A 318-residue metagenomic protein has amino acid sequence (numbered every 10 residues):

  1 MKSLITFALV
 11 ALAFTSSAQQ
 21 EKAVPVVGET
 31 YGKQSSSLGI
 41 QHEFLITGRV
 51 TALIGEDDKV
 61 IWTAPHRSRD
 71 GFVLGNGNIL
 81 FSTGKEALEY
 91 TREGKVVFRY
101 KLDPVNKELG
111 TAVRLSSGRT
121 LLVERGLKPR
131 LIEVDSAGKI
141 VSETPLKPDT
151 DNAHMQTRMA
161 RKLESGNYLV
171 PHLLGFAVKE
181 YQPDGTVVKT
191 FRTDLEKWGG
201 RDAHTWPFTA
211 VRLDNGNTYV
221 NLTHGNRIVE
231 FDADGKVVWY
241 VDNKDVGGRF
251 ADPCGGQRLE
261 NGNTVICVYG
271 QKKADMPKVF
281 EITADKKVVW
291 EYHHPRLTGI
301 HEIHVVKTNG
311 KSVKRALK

Functional and structural regions predicted by a protein language model:
M1-I5: Positively charged n-region of N-terminal signal peptides that target proteins for export
V10-S17: Hydrophobic h-region of N-terminal signal peptides that target proteins for export in Gram-negative bacteria
Q20-K318: Histidine-/acidic-rich catalytic cores in large beta-rich domains
